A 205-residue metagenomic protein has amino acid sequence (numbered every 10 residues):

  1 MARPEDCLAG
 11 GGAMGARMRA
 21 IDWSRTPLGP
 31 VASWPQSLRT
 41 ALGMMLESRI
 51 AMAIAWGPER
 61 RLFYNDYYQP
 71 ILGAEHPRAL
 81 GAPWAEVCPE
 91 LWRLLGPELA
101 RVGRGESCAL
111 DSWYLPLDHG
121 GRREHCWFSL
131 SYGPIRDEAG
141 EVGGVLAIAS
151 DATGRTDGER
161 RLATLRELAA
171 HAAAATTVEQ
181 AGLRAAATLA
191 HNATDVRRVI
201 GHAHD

Functional and structural regions predicted by a protein language model:
M1-A32: Non-catalytic interaction/Regulatory regions outside core domains
P4, R19-I21, S48-I50, W56-G103 (+2 more regions): PAS-family sensory domains
D22-V31, T164-L189: Short regulatory/linker helices and ligand/cofactor-binding micro-motifs at input modules
A32, Q36, E90-R136, E141-G143: Per-ARNT-Sim (PAS) sensory domains and their PAS-associated C-terminal
P35-R39, M44-E59, A74, A174-D205: Helix-loop-beta substructure at the N-terminus of cytosolic sensory domains that couple signal/ligand detection
A51-W56, L62-F63, C108, Y132-G133 (+1 more regions): Short, structured motif recognition centered on aromatic/hydrophobic residues
W56-P58, Y64-D66, S112-Y114, A149-S150 (+1 more regions): Glycine-rich, histidine-containing beta strand-loop boundary motifs that form or position
R136-A139, G143-L168: Sensory coupling linkers of modular signal transduction proteins
